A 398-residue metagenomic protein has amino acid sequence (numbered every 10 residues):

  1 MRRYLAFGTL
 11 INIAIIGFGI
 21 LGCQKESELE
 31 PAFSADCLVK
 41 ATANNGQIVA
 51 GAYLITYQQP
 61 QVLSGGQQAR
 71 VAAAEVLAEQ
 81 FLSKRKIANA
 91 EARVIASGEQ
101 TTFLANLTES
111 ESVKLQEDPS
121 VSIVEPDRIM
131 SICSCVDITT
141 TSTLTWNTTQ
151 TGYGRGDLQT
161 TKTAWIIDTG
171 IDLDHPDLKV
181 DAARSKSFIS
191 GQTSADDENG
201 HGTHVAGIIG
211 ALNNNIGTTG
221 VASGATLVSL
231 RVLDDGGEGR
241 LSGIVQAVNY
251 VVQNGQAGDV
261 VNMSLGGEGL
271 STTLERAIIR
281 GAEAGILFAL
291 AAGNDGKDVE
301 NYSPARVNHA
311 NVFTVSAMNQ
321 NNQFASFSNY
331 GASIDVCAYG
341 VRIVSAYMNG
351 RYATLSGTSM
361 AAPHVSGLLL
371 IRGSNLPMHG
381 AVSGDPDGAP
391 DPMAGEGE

Functional and structural regions predicted by a protein language model:
G19-G22: C-terminal motif of bacterial Sec signal peptides marking the signal peptidase cleavage site
Q24-S27: Bacterial signal peptide processing site
E30-C133, A257-D259: Inhibitory N-terminal propeptides of secreted protease zymogens
V39-K40, K86-R93, Q100, Q116-T163 (+3 more regions): Protease zymogen maturation seam
Y153-R184, Q192-G243, Q256-D259, V307-N311 (+3 more regions): Subtilisin-like serine protease catalytic core
S190, T218, E238-S242, S264-D335 (+1 more regions): Substrate-binding/specificity loop regions of serine endopeptidase catalytic domains, predominantly subtilases
A206-I209, V228-D234, V260, S326 (+1 more regions): Hydrolase catalytic cores
A222, N254-L265, S271-A277, A284-I286 (+3 more regions): C-terminal subdomain of the subtilisin-like protease fold in secreted/lumenal serine endopeptidases
